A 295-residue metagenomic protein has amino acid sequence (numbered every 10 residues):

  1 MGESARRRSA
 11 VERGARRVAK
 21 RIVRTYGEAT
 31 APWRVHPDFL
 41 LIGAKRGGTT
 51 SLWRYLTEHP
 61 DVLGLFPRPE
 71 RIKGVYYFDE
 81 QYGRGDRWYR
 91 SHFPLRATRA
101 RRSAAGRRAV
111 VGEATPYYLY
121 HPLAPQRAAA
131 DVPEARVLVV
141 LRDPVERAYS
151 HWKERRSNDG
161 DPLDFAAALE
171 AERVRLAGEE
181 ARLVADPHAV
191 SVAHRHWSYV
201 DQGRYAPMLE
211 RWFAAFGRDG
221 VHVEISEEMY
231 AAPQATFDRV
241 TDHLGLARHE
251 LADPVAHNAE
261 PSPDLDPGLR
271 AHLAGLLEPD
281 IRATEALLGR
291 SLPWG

Functional and structural regions predicted by a protein language model:
M1-P116, D131, A135, V145-A189: PAPS-dependent sulfotransferase catalytic core
G48-T49, Y89, G112, A128 (+6 more regions): Generic structural signal for small/hydrophobic residues in well-ordered secondary structure, especially within
W53-T57, D79, R90, A129 (+6 more regions): Non-transmembrane alpha-helical segments in soluble domains of secreted/periplasmic/extracellular proteins
D86-A97, G160-A235, A247, G275: PAPS-dependent sulfotransferase catalytic domain
T115-P116, D186-D201, A256-L269: Surface-exposed cleft-lining segments at the edges of enzyme active sites
P116-Y120, E227: Short beta->alpha connector loops
L123-R127: A short acidic, amphipathic alpha-helical/loop segment
E210-A283, G289-G295: The conserved 3'-phosphoadenosine-5'-phosphosulfate
